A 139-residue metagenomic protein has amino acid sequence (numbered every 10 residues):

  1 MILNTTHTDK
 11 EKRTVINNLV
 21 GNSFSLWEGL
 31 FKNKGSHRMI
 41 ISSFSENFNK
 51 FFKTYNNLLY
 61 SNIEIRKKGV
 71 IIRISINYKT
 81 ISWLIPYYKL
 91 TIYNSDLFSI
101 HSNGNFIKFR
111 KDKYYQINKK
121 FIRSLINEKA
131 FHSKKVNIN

Functional and structural regions predicted by a protein language model:
M1-F44, K89-N139: Acidic, Ser/Thr- and proline-rich intrinsically disordered linker/docking segments of eukaryotic scaffolds
N33-I65: Short, contiguous, helix-prone interaction/anchoring segments in small proteins
T54-N62, K67-Y93: Phosphoinositide-binding peripheral membrane targeting modules
